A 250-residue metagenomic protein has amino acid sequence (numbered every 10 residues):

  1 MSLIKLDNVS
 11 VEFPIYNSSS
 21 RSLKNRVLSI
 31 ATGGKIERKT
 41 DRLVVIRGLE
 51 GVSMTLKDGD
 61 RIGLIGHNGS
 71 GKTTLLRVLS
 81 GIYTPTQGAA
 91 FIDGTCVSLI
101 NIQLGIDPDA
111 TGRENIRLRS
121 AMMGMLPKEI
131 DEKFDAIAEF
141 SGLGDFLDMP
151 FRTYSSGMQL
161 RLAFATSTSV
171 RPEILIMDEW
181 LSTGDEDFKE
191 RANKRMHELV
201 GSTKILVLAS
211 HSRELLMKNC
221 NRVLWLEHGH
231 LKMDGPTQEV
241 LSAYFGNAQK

Functional and structural regions predicted by a protein language model:
S2-R47, S242, G246: Pre-NBD coupling/linker segments of ABC/ABC-like ATPases
L3-I15, D58-G63, H67-M122: ABC ATPase nucleotide-binding domain signature region
N25-K35, R117, E129-F146: Conserved ABC ATPase "signature" region
K189-G201: Helical segment within the ABC ATPase nucleotide-binding domain
S210-H211: H-loop/switch region of ABC-family ATPase nucleotide-binding domains
K218-W225: Conserved catalytic segment of ABC-fold P-loop ATPases
H228-G229, Y244: Conserved ABC ATPase "signature" C-loop
D234-G235: ABC ATPase "signature
